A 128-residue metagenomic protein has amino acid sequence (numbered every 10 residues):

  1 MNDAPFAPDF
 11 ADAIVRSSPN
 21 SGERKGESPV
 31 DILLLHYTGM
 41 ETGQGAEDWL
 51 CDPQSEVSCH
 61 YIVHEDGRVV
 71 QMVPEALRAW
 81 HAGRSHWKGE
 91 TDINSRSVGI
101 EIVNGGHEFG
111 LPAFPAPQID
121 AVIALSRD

Functional and structural regions predicted by a protein language model:
N2-D128: Active-site-adjacent loop/helix surface patches within enzyme catalytic domains that shape the substrate-binding cleft
